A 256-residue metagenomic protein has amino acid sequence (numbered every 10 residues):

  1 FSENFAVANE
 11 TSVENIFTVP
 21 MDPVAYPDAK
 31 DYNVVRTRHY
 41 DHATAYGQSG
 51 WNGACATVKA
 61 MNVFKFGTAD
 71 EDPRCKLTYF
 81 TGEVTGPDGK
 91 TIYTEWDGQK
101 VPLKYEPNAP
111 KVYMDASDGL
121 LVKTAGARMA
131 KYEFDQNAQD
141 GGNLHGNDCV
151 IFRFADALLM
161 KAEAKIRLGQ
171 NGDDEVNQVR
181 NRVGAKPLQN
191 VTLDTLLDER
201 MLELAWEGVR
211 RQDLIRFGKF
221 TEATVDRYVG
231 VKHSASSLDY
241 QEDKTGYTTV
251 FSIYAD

Functional and structural regions predicted by a protein language model:
S2, A6-A56, G141-L144, C149-I151 (+2 more regions): Long, intrinsically disordered, low-complexity segments
N52-K65, E71: Transmembrane alpha-helical segments and their membrane-interface loop/helix boundaries that make up the transmembrane
K65-F152: Flexible, polar/acidic helix-loop-strand segments at domain edges
F154, K161-E163: Structural register within alpha-helical repeat arrays
I166-L168: Structural motif corresponding to the intra-repeat A-B loop/turn of tetratricopeptide repeats
